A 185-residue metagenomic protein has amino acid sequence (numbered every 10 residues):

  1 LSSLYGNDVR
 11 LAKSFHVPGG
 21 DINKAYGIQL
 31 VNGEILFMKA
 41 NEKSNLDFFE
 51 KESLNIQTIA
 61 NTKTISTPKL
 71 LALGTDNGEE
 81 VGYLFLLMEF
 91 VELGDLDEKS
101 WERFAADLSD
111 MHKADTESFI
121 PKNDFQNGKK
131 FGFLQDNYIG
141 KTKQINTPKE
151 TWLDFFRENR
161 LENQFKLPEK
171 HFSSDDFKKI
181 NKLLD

Functional and structural regions predicted by a protein language model:
L1-A12: Juxta-kinase regulatory segment immediately upstream of eukaryotic protein kinase catalytic domains
Y5, T64, T116, Q164-F165 (+1 more regions): Secondary-structure transition/hinge residues
G6, N55, F172-S173: Glycine-centered secondary-structure boundary/capping sites
V9, K51-L54, K182: Short, conserved clusters of charged catalytic residues that mark active-site and nucleotide-handling motifs
R10, R103, R157-R160: Arginine residue identity/basic-tract feature
F15-D154: ATP-binding pocket architecture of kinase catalytic cores
G132-D185: Active-site catalytic-loop/activation-segment of kinase and kinase-like phosphoryl-transfer enzymes
